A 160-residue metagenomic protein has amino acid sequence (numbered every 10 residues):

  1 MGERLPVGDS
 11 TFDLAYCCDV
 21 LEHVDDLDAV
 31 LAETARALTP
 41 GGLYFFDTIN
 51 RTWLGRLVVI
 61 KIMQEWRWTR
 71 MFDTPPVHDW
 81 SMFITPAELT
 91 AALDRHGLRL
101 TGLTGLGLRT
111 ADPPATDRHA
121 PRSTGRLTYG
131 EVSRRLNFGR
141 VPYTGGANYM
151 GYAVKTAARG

Functional and structural regions predicted by a protein language model:
M1: Conserved acidic residues
R4-D9: Short conserved loop adjoining the S-adenosyl-L-methionine
Y16: A conserved beta-strand element that flanks and buttresses the S-adenosyl-L-methionine
V20: Hydrophobic adenine-recognition pocket in adenosine-nucleotide-binding enzymes
D28-L43: A short glycine-rich, Lys/Arg-flanked "PGG" loop and its adjoining helix->strand segment in the class I
L43-W68: Conserved class I S-adenosyl-L-methionine
T48, W68-E88: Acceptor-substrate binding/catalytic loop of class I
A91, R95, L100-G160: A C-terminal cap/extension of S-adenosyl-L-methionine-dependent methyltransferases that defines the acceptor-substrate
